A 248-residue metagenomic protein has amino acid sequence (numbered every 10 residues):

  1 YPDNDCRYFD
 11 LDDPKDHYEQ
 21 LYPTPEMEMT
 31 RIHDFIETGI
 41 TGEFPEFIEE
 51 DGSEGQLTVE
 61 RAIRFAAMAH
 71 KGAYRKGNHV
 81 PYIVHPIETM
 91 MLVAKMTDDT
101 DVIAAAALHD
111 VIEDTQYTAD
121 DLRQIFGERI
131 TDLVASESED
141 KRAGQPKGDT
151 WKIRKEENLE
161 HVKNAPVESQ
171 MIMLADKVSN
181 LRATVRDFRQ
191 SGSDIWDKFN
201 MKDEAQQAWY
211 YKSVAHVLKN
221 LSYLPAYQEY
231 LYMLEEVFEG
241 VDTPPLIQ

Functional and structural regions predicted by a protein language model:
D5-C6, D10-Q248: Active-site helical microenvironments for divalent-metal-assisted chemistry
